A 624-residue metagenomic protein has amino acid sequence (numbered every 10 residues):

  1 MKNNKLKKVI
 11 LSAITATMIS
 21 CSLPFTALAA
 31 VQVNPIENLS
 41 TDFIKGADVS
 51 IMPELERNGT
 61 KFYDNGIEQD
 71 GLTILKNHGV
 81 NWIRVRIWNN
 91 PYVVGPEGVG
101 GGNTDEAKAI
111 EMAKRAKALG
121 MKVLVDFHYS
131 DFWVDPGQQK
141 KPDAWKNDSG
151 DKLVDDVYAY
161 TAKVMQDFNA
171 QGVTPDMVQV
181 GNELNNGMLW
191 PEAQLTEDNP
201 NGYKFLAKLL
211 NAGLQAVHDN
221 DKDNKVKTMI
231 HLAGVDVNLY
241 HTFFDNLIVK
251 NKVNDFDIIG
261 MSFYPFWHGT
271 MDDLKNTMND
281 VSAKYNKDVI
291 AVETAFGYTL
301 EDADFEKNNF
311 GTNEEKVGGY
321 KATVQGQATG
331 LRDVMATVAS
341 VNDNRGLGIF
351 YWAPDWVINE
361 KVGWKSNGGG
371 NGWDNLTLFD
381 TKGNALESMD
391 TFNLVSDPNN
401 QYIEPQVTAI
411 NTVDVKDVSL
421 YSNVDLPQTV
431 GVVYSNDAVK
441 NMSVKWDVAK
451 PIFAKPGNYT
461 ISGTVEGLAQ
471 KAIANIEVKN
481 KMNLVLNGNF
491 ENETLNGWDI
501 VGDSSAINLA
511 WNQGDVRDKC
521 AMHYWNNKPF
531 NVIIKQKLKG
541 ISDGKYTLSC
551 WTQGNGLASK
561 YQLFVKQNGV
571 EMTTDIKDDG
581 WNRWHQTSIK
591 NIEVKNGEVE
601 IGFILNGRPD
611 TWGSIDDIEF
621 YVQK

Functional and structural regions predicted by a protein language model:
P35-V49, K479-D503: Extracellular carbohydrate-recognition regions
A47, K114, V125, F490 (+4 more regions): Extra-cytoplasmic beta-strand recognition segments
D70, G202, E491-K528: Extracellular glycan-recognition surfaces and repeat-rich motifs
I74-G202, L206-K227, A233: Substrate-binding cleft and catalytic face of glycoside hydrolase catalytic domains, especially the flexible beta-alpha
D280, T299-D333, T337-R345, F350-Q406: Aromatic-rich peripheral "rim/lid" segments of glycoside hydrolase catalytic domains that contact and position glycan
I403-A438: Solvent-exposed, low-complexity, repeat-rich "mucin-like" stalks and linkers
N436-A474: Serine/threonine-rich, repeat-prone extracellular segments and beta-strand-based repeat modules of secreted/surface
N568-E598, R608: Extracellular carbohydrate recognition and processing domains and analogous Trp-centered ligand-binding platforms
